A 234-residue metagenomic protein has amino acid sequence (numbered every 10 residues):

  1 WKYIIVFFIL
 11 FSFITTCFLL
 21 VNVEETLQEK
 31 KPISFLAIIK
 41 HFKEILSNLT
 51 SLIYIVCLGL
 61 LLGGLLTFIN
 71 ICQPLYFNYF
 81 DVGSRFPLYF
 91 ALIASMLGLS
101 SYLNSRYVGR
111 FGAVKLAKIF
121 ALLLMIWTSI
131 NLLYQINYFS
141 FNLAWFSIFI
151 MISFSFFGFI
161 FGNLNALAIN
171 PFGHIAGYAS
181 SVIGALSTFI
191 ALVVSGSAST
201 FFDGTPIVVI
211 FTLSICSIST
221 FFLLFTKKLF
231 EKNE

Functional and structural regions predicted by a protein language model:
W1-V23: Helix-loop-helix hairpin linking two adjacent transmembrane segments in secondary transporters
T16-I33, K227-E234: Helix-loop junctions on the cytosolic side of multi-pass membrane transporters, especially the intracellular loop
E24-I55: Juxtamembrane intracellular "pre-TM" segments in multi-pass secondary transporters
S47-T67, M151-S155: Pair of pore-lining "gating" transmembrane helices in MFS-fold secondary transporters
Y79-S95: Loop-to-transmembrane helix entry
S100-L116: Helix-to-loop junctions at the C-terminal end of transmembrane segments in multipass secondary transporters
K115-N163: C-terminal transmembrane helical hairpin of 12-TM major facilitator-type secondary transporters
N165-G204, T212-L213: A late C-terminal transmembrane helix in Major Facilitator Superfamily
